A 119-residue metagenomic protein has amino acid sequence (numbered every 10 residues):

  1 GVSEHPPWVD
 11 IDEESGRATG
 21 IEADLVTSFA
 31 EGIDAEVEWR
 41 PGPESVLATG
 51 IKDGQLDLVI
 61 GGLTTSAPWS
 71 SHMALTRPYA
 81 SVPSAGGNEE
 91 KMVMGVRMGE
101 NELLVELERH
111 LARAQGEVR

Functional and structural regions predicted by a protein language model:
G1-G62: Extracytoplasmic small-molecule ligand-binding "clamshell" domains of the periplasmic binding protein/Venus flytrap
H5, R40-N101: Acidic, polar ligand-binding/catalytic clefts
D10-I11, W69-S71, E106: Short glycine-/acidic-enriched loop or helix-start segments at secondary-structure transitions that form or flank
E13-G16, M73-T76, R109: Short, glycine/charged-enriched secondary-structure capping and boundary segments
A23-I33, S84-R119: Extended ligand-binding regions for polar small-molecule ligands
